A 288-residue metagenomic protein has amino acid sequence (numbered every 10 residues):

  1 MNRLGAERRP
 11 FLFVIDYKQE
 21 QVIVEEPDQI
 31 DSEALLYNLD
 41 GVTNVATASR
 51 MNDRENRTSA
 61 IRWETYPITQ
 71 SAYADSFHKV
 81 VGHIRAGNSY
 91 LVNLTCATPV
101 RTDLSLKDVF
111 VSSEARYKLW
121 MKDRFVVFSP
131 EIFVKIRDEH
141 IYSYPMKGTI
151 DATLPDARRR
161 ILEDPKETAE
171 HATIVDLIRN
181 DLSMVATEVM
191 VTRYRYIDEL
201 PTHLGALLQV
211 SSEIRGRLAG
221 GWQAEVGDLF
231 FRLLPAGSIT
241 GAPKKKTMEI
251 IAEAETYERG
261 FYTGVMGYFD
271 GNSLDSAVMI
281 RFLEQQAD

Functional and structural regions predicted by a protein language model:
M1-D288: Extended alpha-helical targeting/anchoring segments, especially N-terminal organellar/secretory targeting helices
